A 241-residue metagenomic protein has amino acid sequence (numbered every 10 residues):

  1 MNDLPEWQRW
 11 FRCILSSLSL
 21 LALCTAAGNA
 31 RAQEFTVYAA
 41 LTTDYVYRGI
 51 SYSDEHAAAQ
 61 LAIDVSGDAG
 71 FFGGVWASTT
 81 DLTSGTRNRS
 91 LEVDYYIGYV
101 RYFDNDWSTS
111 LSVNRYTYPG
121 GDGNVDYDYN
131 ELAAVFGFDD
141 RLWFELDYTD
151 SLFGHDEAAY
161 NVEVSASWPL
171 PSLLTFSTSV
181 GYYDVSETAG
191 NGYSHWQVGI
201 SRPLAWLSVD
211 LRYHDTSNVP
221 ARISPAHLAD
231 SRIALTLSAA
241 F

Functional and structural regions predicted by a protein language model:
M1-E34: Cleavable N-terminal export/targeting peptides
A32-T83: Short glycine/proline- and aromatic-enriched beta-strand/turn motifs that initiate or cap beta-hairpins
Q33, E55-A59, R89-V93, D126-L132 (+3 more regions): Residues that define the transmembrane beta-barrel architecture of outer-membrane proteins
F35, A69-V75, N105-L111, D140-L146 (+2 more regions): Repeated loop/turn-to-beta-strand initiation elements of outer-membrane beta-barrel proteins
L41-Y47, A77-D81, R101, R115-P119 (+6 more regions): Transmembrane beta-strands of outer-membrane beta-barrel pores
F71-D126: Surface-exposed loop and membrane-interface regions of Gram-negative outer-membrane beta-barrel proteins
G123-V185, Y213: Detector for outer-membrane/organellar transmembrane beta-barrel domains, recognizing the amphipathic beta-strand
W168, V198-S208, Y213, H227-F241: Outer-membrane beta-barrel "beta-signal"
